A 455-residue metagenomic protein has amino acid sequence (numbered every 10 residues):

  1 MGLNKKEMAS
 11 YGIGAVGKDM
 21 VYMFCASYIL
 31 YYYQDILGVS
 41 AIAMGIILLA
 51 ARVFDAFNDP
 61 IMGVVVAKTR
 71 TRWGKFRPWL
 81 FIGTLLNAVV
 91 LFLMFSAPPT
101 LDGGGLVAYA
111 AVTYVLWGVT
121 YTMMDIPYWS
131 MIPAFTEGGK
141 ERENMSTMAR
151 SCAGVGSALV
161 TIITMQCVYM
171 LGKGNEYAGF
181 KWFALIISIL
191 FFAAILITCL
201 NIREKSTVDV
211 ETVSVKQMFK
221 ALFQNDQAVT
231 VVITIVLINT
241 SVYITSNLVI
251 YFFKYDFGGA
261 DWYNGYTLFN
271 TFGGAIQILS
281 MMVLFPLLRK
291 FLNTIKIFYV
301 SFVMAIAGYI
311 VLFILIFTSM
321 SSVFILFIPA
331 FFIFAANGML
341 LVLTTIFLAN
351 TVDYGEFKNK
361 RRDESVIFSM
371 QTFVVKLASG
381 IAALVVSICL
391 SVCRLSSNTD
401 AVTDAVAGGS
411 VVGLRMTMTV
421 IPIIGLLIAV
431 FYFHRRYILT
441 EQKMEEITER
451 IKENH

Functional and structural regions predicted by a protein language model:
M1-H455: Membrane-embedded alpha-helical bundles of multi-pass transporters/translocases, especially carrier/permease families
